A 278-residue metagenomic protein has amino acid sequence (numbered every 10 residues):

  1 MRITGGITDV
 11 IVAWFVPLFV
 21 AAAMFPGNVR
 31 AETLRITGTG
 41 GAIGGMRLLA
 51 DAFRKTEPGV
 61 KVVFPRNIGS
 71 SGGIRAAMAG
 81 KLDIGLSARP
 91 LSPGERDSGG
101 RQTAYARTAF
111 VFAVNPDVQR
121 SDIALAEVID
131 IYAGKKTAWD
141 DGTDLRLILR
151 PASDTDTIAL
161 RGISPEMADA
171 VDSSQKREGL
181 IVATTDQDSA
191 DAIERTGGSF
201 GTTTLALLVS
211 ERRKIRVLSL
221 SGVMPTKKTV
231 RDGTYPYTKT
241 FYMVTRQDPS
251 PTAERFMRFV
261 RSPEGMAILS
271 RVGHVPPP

Functional and structural regions predicted by a protein language model:
G5-G6, G27-R30: Non-cleavable N-terminal signal-anchor transmembrane helices
D9-P26: Bacterial N-terminal signal peptides
R30-P278: Exported/periplasmic ABC-transporter solute-binding proteins
